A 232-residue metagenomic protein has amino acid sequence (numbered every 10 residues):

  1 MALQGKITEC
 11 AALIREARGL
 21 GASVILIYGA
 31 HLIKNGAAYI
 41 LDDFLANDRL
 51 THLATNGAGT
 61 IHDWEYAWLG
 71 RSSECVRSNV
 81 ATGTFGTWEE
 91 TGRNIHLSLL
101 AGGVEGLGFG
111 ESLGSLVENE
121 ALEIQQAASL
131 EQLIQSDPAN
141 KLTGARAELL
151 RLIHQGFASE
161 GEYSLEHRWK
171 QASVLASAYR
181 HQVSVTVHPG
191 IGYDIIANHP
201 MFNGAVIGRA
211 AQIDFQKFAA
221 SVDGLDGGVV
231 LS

Functional and structural regions predicted by a protein language model:
M1-S232: Metallocofactor- and cofactor-centric catalytic cores in central/energy metabolism, strongly enriched
